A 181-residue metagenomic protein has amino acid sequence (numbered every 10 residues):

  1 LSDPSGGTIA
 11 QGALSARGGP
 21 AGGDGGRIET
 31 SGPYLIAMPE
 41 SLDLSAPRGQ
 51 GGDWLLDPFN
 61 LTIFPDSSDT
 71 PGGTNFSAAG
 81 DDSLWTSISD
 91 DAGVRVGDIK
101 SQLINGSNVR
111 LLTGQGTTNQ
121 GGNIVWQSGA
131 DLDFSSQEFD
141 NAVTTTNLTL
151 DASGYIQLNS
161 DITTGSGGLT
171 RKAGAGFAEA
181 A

Functional and structural regions predicted by a protein language model:
L1-A181: Extracellular and secretory-pathway beta-repeat/beta-biased strand scaffolds
